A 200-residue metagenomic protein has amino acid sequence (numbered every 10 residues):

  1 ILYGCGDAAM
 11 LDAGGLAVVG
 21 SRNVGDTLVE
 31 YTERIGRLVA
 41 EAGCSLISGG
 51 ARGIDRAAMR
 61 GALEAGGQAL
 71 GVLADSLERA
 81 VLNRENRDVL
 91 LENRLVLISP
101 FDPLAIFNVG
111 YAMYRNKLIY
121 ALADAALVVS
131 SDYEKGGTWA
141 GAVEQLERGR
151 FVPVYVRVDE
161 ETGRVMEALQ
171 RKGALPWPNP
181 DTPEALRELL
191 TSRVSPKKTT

Functional and structural regions predicted by a protein language model:
I1-T200: Glycine-biased, small-residue-rich flexible motifs in mid-sequence functional cores and linkers
